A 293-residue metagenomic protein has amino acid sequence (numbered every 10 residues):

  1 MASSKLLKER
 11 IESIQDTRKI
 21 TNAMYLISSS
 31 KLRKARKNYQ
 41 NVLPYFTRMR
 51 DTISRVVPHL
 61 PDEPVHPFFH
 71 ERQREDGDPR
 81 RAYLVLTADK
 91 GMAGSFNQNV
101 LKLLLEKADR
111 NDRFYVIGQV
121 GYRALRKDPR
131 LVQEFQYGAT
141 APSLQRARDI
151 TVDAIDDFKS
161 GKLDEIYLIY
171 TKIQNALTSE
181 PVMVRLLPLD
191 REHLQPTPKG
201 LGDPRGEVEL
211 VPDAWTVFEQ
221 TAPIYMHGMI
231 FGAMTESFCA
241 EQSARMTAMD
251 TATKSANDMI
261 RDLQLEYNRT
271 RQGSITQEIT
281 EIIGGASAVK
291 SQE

Functional and structural regions predicted by a protein language model:
M1-E293: C-terminal beta-strand-loop-alpha-helix "lid" module of Rossmann-like NAD(P)-dependent dehydrogenases
